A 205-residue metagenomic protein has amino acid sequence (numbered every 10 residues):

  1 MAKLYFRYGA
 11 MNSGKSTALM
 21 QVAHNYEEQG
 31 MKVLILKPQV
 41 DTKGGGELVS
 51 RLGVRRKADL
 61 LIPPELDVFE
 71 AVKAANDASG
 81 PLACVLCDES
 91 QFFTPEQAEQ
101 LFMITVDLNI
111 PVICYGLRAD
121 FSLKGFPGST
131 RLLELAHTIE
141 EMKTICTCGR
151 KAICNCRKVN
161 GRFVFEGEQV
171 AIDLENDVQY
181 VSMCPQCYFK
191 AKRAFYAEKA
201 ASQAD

Functional and structural regions predicted by a protein language model:
M1-N76, D120-R131, E141-T144, V164-E166 (+1 more regions): Conserved P-loop
V22, E96-I104, G128: A short acidic, amphipathic alpha-helical/loop segment
E28, V106-D107: Residues at the C-terminal ends
P81-C84, D107-G116: Loop/turn-to-beta-strand initiation segments
E89, L117: Walker B catalytic acidic pair
F92-F93: Residues immediately C-terminal
H137, K143-F163: Conserved AAA+ ATPase core "coupling" helix
